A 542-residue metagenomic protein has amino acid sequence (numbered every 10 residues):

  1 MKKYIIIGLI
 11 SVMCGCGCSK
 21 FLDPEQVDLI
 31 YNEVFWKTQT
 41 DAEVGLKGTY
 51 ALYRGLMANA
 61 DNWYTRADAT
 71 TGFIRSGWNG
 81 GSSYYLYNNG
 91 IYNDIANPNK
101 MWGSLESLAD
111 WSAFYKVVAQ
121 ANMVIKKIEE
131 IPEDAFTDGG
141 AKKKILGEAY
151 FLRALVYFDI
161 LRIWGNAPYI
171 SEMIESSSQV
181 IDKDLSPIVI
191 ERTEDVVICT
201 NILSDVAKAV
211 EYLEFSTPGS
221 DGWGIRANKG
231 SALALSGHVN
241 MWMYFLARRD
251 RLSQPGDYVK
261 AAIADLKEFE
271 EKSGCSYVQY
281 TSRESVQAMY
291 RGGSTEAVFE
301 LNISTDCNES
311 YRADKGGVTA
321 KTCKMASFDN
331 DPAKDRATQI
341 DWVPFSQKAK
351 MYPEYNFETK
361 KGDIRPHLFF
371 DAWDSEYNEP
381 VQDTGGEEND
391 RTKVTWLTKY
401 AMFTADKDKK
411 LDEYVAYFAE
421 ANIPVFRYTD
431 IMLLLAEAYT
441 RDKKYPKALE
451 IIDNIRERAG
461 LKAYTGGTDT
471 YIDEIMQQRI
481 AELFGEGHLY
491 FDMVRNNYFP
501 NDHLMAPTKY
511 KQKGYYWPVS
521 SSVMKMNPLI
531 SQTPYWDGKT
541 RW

Functional and structural regions predicted by a protein language model:
M1-G17: Sec-dependent bacterial lipoprotein signal peptides
G15-T38, I202, G237, A436 (+2 more regions): Bacterial Sec-dependent N-terminal signal peptides
E33, N59-S82, I170-M173, E214-S231 (+2 more regions): Short, surface-exposed recognition loops and adjoining beta-strand edges that mediate ligand/DNA contacts, enriched
Q39-T40, L46, Y50-A60, T70-A113 (+4 more regions): Elongated scaffold/linker segments in the mid-to-C-terminal portions of large proteins
E43, K47, A51-M57, S82-W164 (+5 more regions): Conserved, well-structured interaction surfaces
